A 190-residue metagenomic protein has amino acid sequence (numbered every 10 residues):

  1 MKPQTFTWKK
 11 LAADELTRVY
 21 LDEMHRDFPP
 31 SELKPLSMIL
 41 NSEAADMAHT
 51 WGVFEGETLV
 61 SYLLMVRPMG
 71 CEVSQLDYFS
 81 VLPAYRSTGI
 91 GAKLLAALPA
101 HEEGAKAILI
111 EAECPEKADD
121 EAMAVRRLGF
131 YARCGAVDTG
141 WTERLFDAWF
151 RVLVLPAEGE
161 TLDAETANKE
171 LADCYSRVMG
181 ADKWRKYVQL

Functional and structural regions predicted by a protein language model:
M1-M38, F54, T166, E170-L190: Short amphipathic alpha-helix that is part of the acyltransferase structural core
N41-D46: Short loop/turn motifs at secondary-structure junctions and domain boundaries
A48, A148-V152: Short hydrophobic/aromatic beta-strand or adjacent loop that forms the aromatic wall/cage of a ligand/substrate-binding
G52, T58-R67, V73-S80: Conserved beta-strand in the GNAT
G70-E72, L145-W149: Short acidic/glycine-enriched loop/turn segments that link adjacent beta-strands
V81, S87-E102: Conserved acetyl-CoA-binding loop-helix of GNAT-fold acetyltransferases
E102-M123: Conserved GNAT acetyl-CoA-binding A-motif
R127-T139: Conserved acetyl-CoA-binding loop of GNAT-fold acetyltransferases
